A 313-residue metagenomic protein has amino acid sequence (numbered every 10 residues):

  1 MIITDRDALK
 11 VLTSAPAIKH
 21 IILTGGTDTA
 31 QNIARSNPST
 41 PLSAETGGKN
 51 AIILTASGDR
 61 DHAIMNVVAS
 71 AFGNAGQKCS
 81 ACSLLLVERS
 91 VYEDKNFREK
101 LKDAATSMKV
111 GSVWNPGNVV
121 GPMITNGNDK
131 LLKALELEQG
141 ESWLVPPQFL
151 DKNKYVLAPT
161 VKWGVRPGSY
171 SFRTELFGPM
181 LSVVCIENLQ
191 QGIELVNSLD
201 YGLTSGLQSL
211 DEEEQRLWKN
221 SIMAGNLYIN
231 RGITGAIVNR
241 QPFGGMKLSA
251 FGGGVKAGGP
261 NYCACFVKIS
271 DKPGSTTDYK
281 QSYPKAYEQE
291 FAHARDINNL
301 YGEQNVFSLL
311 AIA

Functional and structural regions predicted by a protein language model:
M1-D5, L54, V183-E187: Short acidic-hydrophobic, aromatic-tinged amphipathic segments that line or gate anion-handling sites
M1-K19: A structured beta-alpha segment of the ubiquitous adenosine-cofactor-binding alpha/beta core
I3-A8, D28-T29, A51, E212-E213: Short acidic loop-to-helix transition motifs that present clustered carboxylates
V11-S14, L176, S221: Structural alpha-helical scaffold elements that stabilize or flank donor/cofactor-binding regions in carbohydrate
A15-P16, H20, G26-R166, Q190 (+4 more regions): ALDH superfamily catalytic-core signature
P16, P147-L157, L189-G274: C-terminal core of ALDH-fold dehydrogenases
K162-T174, K247-F251: Active-site-adjacent capping/gating segments
P179: Glycine-rich nucleotide-phosphate-binding loops and adjacent flexible coil segments
